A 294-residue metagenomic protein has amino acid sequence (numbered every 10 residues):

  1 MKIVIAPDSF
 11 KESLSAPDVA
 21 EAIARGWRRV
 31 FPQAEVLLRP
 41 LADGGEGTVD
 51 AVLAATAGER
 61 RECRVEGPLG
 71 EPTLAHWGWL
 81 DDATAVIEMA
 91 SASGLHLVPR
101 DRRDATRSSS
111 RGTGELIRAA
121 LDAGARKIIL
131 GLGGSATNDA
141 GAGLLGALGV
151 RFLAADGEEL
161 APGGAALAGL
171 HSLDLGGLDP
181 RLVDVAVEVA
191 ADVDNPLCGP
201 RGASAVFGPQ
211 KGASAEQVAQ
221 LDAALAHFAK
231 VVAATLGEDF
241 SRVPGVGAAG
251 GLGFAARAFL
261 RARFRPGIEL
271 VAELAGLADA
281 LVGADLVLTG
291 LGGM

Functional and structural regions predicted by a protein language model:
M1-L132, A136-M294: N-terminal loops that bind phosphate or other acidic moieties and the adjacent beta-alpha structural core
